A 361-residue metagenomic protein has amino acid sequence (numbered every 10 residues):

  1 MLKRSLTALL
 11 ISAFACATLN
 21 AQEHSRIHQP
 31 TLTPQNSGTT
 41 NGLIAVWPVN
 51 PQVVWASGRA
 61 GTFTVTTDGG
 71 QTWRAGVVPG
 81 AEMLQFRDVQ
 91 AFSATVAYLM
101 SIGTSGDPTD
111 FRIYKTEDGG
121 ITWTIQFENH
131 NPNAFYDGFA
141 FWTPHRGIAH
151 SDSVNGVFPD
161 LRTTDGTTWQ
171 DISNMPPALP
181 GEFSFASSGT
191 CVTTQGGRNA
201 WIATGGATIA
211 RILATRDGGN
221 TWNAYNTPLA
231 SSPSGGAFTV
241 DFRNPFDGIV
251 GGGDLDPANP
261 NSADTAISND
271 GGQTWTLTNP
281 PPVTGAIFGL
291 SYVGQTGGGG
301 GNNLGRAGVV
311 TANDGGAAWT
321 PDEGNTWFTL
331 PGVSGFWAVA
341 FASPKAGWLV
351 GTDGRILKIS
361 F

Functional and structural regions predicted by a protein language model:
M1-L6: Bacterial N-terminal signal peptides that target proteins for export
A8-A15: Bacterial N-terminal signal peptides
Q22-F361: Residue-level hotspots at or immediately adjacent to binding/recognition sites across diverse folds
